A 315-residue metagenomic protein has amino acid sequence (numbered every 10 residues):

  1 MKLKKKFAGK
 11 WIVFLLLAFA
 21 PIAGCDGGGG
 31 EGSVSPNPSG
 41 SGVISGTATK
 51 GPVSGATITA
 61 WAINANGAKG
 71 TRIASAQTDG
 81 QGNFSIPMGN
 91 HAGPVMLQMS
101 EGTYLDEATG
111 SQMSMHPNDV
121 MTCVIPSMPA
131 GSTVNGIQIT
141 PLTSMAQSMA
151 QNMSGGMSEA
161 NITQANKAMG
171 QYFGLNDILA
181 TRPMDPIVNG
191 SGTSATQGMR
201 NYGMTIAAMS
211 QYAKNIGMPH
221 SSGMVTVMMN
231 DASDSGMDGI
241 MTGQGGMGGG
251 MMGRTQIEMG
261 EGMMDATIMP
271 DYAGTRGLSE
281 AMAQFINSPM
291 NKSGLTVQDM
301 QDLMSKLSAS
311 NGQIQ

Functional and structural regions predicted by a protein language model:
K2-I12: Bacterial N-terminal signal peptides that target proteins for export
V13-A18: Sec-dependent N-terminal signal peptides
P21-G24: C-terminal motif of bacterial Sec signal peptides marking the signal peptidase cleavage site
D26-Q315: Feature for extracytoplasmic/surface-facing segments of secreted or surface-associated proteins, emphasizing
